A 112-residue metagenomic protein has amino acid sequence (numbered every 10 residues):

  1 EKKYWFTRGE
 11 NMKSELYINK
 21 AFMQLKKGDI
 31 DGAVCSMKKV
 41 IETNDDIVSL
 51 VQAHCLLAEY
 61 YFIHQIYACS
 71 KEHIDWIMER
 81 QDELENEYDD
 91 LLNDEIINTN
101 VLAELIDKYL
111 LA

Functional and structural regions predicted by a protein language model:
N11-M12, V48: Residue signature of alpha-solenoid helical repeat architecture, marking inter-repeat boundaries and helix-start
T43-N44, R80-Y88: Alpha-helical junction/boundary sensor with strong preference for TPR arrays
